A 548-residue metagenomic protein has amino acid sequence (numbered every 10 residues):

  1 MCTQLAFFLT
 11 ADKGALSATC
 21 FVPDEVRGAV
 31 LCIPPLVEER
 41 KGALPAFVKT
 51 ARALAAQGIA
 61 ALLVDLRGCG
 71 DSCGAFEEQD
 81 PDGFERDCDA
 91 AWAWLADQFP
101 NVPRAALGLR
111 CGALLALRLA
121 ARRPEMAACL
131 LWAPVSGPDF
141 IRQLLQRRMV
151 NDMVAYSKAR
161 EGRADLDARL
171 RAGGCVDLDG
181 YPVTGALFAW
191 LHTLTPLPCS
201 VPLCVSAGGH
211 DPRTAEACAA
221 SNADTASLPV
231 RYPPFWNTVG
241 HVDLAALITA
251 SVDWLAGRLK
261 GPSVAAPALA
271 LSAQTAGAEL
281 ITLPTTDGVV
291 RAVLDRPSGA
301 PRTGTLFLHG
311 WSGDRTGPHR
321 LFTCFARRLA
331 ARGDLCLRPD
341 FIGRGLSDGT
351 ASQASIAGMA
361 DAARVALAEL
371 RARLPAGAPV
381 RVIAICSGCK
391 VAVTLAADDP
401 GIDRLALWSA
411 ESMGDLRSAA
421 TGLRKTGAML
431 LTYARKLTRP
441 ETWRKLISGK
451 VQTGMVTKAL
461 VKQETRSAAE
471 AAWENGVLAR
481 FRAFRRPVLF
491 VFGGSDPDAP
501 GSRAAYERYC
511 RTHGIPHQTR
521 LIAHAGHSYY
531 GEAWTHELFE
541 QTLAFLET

Functional and structural regions predicted by a protein language model:
M1-G28, D253-T303, G531: N-terminal cap/lid segment of alpha/beta-hydrolase-fold proteins
P23-D65, P297-F341: Short, surface-exposed "cap/lid" segments of acyl-processing enzymes
V37, L66-D71, S136, S312 (+3 more regions): Alpha/beta-hydrolase active-site loop signature
G70-N101, R344-A376: Catalytic nucleophile-loop/oxyanion-hole region of alpha/beta-hydrolase and closely related hydrolase-like folds
F99-R110, L374-C386: Alpha/beta-hydrolase fold nucleophile elbow
L107-A116, A133, I383-A392: Gly/Ala-rich beta-loop-alpha elbow adjacent to hydrolase catalytic centers
R118, R122, T394-D398: Active-site signature of alpha/beta-hydrolase-fold catalytic machinery across serine- and Asp/Cys-nucleophile hydrolases
E125-V252, A266, G401-F539, F545: The alpha/beta-hydrolase serine catalytic core
